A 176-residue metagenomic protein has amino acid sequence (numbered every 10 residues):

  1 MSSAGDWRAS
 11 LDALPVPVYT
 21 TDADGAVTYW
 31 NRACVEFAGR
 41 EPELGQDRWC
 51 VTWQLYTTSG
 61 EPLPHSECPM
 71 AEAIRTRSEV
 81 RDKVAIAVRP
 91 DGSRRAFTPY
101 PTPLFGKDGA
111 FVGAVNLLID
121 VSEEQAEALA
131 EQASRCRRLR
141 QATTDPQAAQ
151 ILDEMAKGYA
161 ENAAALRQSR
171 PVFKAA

Functional and structural regions predicted by a protein language model:
M1-A23: Sensory modules in modular signal-transduction proteins
D24-A26, E36: PAS/PAS-like sensory domains across diverse signaling proteins
N31-C34: N-terminal capping loop/helix in small sensory signaling domains highlighted by a polar->aromatic N-x2-3-F motif
P42-D91: Terminal output helix/cap of sensory domains in signal transduction proteins
P69, V88, P99-T102, L117: PAS-family sensory domains
D82-I86, S93-P99, V115: PAS/PAC sensory module
L104-G106: Sensor-regulatory modules in signal-transduction proteins
G109-V121: PAS-family sensory domains
